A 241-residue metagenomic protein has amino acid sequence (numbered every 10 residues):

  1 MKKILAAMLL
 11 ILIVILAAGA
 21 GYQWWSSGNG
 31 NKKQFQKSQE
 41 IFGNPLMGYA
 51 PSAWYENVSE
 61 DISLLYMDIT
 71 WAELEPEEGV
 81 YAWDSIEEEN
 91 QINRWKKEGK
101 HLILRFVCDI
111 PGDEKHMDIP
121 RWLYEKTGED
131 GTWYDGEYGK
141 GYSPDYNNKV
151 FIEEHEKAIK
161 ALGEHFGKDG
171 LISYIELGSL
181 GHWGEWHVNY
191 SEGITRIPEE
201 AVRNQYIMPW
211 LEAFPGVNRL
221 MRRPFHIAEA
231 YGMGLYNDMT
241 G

Functional and structural regions predicted by a protein language model:
M1-I13: N-terminal Sec-pathway targeting helices
V14-W24: Hydrophobic alpha-helical membrane-insertion segments, chiefly the h-region of N-terminal signal peptides
Q23-N29, A158: N-terminal membrane-anchoring alpha-helices
G30-N147: N-terminal substrate-binding region of glycoside hydrolase catalytic domains
N31-W54, D61-Y66, K96-K100, Y174-W183 (+1 more regions): Catalytic-core regions of glycoside hydrolase
I69-E73, E78, F106-I110, G170 (+2 more regions): Short, flexible loop/turn elements at secondary-structure junctions
Q91-K96, K100-L102, E125-E176, E200-A213: An active-site-proximal structural segment forming one wall of the substrate-binding cleft that immediately precedes
